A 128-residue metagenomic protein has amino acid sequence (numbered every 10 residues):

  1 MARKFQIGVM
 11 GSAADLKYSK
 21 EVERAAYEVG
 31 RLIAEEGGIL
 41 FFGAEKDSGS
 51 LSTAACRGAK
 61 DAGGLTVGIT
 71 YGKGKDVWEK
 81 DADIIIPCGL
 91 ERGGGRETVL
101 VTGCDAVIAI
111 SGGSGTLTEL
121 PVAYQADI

Functional and structural regions predicted by a protein language model:
A2-K20, R31-I39: Generic N-terminal amphipathic, Lys/Arg-enriched alpha-helix
V22-E28: A short, well-ordered alpha-helical element
Y27, A34-E35, F42-I128: Acidic/glycine-enriched connector segments
